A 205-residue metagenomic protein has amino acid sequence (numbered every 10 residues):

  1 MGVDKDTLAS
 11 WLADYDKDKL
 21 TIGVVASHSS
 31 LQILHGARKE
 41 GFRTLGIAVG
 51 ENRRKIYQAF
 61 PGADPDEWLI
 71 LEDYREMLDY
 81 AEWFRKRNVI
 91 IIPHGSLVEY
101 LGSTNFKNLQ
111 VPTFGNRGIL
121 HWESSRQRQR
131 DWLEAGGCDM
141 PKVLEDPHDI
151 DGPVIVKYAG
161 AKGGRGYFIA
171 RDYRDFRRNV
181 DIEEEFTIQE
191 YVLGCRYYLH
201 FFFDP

Functional and structural regions predicted by a protein language model:
M1-W11: Positively charged, low-complexity intrinsically disordered leader regions
L20-G23, V154: Conserved hydrophobic helix-helix packing surfaces used for dimerization/oligomerization
V24-T44: N-terminal basic/disordered segments at the start of proteins
T44-L45, M140-P141, F186: Hydrophobic anchor at the start of a short beta-strand that flanks the dinucleotide cofactor-binding loop
V49-P153, K162, D172: Conserved N-proximal alpha/beta basic substrate-recognition cap immediately N-terminal to, or forming the N-lobe
P153-R177, R196-H200: Glycine-rich phosphate-binding loop of ATP-grasp-fold ATP-dependent ligases
R174-P205: Phosphate-binding site of ATP-dependent enzymes
